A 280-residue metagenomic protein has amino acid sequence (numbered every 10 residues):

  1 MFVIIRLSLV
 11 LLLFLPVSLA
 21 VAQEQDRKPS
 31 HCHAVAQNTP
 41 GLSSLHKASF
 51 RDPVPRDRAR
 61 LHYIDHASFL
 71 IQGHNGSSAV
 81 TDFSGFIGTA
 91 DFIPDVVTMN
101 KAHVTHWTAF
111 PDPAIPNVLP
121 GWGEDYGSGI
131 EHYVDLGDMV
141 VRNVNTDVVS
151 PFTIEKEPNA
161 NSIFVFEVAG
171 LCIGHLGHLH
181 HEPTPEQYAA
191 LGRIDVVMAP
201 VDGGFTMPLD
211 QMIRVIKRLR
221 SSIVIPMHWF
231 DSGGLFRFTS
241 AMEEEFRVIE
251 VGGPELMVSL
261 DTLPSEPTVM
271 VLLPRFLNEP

Functional and structural regions predicted by a protein language model:
M1-I4: N-terminal secretory signal peptides that target proteins for export/translocation
R6, I71, F164-F166, L272: Short beta-strand element of the conserved SAM-dependent methyltransferase core
R6-P16: Bacterial N-terminal signal peptides
A20-V149, I173-H175, D195, A199 (+3 more regions): Metallo-beta-lactamase
V149-L219, F230, G234-F236: Active-site-proximal loop/helix segments of hydrolase catalytic cores
V224: Residue-level signal for inorganic ion chemistry
M227: A Lys-centered signature of the CheY-like receiver
